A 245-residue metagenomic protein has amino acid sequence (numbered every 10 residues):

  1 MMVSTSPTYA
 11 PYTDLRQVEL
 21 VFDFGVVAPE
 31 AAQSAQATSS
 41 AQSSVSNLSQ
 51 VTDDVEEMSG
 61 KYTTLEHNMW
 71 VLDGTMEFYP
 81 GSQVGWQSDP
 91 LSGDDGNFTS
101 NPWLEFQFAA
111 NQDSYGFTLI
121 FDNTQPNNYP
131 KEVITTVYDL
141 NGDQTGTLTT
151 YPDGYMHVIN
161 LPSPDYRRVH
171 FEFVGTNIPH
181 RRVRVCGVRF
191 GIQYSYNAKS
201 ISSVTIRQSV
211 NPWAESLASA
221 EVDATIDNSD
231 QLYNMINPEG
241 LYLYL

Functional and structural regions predicted by a protein language model:
M1-L245: Assembly/oligomerization scaffold segments
